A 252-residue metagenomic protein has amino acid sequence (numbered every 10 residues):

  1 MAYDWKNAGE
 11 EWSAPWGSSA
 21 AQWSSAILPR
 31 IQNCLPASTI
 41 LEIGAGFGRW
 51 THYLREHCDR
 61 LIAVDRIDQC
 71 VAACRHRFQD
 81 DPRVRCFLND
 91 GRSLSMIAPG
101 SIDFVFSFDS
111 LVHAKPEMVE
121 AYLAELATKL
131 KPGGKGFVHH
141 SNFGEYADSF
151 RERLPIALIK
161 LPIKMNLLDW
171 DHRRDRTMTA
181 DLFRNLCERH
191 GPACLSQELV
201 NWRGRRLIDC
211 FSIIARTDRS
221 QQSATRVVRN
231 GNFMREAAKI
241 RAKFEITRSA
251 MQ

Functional and structural regions predicted by a protein language model:
M1-P36, G46-M96, E117-M118, K135-Q252: Class I (Rossmann-like) S-adenosyl-L-methionine-dependent methyltransferase catalytic domain, capturing the SAM-binding
S38-T39, K131: Residues that mark the start of a beta-strand
E42: Class I SAM-dependent methyltransferase core
S95-V105: A short acidic, Gly/Pro-enriched loop at the edge of an enzyme's catalytic core that lines a small-molecule cofactor
F104-E117: A short SAM/SAH-binding and catalytic strip from SAM-dependent methyltransferases
E120-P132: A short glycine-rich, Lys/Arg-flanked "PGG" loop and its adjoining helix->strand segment in the class I
